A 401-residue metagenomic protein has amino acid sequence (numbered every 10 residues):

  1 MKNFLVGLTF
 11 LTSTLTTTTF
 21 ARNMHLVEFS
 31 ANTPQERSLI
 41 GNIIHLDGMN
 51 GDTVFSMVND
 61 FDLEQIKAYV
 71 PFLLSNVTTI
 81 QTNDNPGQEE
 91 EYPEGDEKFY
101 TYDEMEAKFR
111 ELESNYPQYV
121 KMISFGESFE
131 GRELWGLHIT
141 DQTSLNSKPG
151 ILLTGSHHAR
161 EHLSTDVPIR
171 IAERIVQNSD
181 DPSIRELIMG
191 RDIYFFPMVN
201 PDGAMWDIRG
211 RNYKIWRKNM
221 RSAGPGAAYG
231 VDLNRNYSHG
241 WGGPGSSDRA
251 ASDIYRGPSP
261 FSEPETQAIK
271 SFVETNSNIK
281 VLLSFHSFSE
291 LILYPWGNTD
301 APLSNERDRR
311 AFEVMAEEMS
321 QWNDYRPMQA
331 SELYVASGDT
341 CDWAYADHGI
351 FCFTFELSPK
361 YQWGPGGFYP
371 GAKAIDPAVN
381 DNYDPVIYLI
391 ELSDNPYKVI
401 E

Functional and structural regions predicted by a protein language model:
M1-F4: Positively charged n-region of N-terminal signal peptides that target proteins for export
G7-T14: Bacterial N-terminal signal peptides
T18-E401: M14 metallocarboxypeptidase catalytic domain recognition
